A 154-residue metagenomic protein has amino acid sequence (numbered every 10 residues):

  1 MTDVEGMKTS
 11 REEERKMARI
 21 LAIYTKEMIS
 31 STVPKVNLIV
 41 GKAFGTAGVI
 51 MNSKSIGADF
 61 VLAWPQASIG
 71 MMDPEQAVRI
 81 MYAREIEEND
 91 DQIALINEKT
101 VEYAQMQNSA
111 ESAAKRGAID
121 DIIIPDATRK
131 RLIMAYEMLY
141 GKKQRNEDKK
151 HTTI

Functional and structural regions predicted by a protein language model:
M1-I154: Ligand-binding clefts of soluble mixed alpha/beta catalytic domains
